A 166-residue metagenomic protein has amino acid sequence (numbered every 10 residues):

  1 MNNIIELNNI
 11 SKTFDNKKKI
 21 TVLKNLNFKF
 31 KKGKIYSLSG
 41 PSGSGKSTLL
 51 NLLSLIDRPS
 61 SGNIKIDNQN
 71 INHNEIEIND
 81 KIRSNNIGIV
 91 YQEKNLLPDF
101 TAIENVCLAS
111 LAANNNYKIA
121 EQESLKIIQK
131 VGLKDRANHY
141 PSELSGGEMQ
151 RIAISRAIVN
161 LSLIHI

Functional and structural regions predicted by a protein language model:
S39-P41: The feature captures the beta-strand-to-loop junction immediately N-terminal to the Walker
S54: Helix-to-loop junction immediately C-terminal to a conserved catalytic motif
G62-H73: Conserved ABC transporter NBD signature motif
S84, H139, N160-L161: Conserved signature/switch motifs of ABC ATPase nucleotide-binding domains
F100-A109: Short coil-to-helix segment of the ABC ATPase nucleotide-binding domain corresponding to the Q-loop/switch region
Y140-L144, E148-M149: Conserved ABC ATPase signature
I164-I166: Conserved small/polar residues in nucleotide/adenosyl-binding loops
